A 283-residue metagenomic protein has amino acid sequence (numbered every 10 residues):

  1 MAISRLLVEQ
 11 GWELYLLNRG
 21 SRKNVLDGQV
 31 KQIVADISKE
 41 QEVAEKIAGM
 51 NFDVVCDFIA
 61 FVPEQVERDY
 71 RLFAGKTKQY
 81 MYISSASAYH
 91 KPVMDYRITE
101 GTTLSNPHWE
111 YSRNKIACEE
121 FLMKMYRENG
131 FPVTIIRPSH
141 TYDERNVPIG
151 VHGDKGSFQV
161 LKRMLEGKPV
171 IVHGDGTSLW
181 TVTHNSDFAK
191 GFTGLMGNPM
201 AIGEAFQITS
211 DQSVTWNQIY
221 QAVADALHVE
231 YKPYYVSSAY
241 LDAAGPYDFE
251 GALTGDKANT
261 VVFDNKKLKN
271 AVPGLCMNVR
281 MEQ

Functional and structural regions predicted by a protein language model:
M1-D57, R71: N-terminal Rossmann/SDR dinucleotide-binding element
M50-R97, R113-K124: NAD(P)-cofactor binding segment of oxidoreductase domains
S85-W109, K124-N129, N146, H152: Active-site "gating" loop of Rossmann-like NAD(P)-dependent oxidoreductase/epimerase domains
E120-P148: Conserved beta-loop-beta element that borders a ligand/cofactor-binding pocket
T141, Q159-V172, H228-Y234, K266: A short C-terminal helix-loop "cap" of Rossmann-like NAD(P)-dependent dehydrogenase/epimerase domains
H152-V160, H173-M196, G203-E204: Substrate-positioning beta->alpha
G194-D256, N265-K266: Mid/C-terminal beta-alpha module of Rossmann-like enzyme folds, strongest in SDR-family dehydrogenases/epimerases
G255-Q283: C-terminal amphipathic/interface module of NAD(P)-dependent oxidoreductases and related NAD-binding regulators
